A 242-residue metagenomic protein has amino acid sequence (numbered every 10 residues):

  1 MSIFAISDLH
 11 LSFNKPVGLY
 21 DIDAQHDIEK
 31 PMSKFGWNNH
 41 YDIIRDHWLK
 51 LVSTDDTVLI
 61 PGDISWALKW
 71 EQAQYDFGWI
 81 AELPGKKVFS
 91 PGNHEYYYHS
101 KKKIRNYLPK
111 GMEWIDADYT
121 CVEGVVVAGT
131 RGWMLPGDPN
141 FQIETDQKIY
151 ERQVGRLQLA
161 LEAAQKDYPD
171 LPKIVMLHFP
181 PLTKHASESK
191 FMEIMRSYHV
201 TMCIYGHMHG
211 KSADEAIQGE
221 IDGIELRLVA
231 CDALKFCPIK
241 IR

Functional and structural regions predicted by a protein language model:
M1-F4, F13, Y119-G129, Q218-L226: Beta-strand-turn-beta hairpins that frame and shape the catalytic cleft of phosphate-ester-processing enzymes
M1-N39, R45-L49, T54, F141-D146 (+2 more regions): Acidic, histidine-bearing metal-coordination/catalytic regions of metal-dependent phosphoesterases
S2-I3, T57, V125-V126, P172-I174 (+1 more regions): Structural motif
S7-L11, G62-S65, N93-E95, D118 (+4 more regions): Active-site metal-binding loops of divalent metal-dependent hydrolases
L9-P16, Y98-S187: Conserved catalytic scaffold of divalent metal-dependent phosphoesterases
L19-V122, S187-V200, I224-C231: Core catalytic region of metal-dependent phosphoesterases/phosphodiesterases, especially metallo-beta-lactamase-like
V88, P181-R242: Conserved beta-sheet core of the metallophosphoesterase superfamily
E95-I104, A128-M134, Q158, V200-Q218 (+1 more regions): Hydrophobic transmembrane alpha-helix bundles
